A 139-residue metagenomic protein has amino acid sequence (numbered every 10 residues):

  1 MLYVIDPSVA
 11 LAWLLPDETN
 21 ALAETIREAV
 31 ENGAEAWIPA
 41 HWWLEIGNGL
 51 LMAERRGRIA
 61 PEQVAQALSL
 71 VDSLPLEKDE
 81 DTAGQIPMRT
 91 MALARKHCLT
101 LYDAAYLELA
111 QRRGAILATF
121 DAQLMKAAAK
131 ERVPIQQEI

Functional and structural regions predicted by a protein language model:
M1-H41, A53, G57-A65, E131: Short, well-structured N-terminal submotif of metal-dependent ribonuclease cores
M1-L2, D79, L107-I139: Acidic, PIN/NYN-like endoribonuclease modules and their adjacent C-terminal/linker elements
V9, W42, Q85-I86, Y106 (+1 more regions): Alpha-helix capping/helix-boundary segments
L22, E45, R89, K126-A127: Phosphate- and divalent-cation-binding pockets in alpha/beta enzyme and binding domains that engage nucleotide-derived
P39, Y102, F120: Replace "coordinates the UDP/GDP/TDP-sugar" with "coordinates nucleotide-activated sugar donors
A40-W43, Q63-R95: Acidic catalytic patch
N48-R55, Q111: Short glycine/serine- and small hydrophobic-enriched flexible loop segments
